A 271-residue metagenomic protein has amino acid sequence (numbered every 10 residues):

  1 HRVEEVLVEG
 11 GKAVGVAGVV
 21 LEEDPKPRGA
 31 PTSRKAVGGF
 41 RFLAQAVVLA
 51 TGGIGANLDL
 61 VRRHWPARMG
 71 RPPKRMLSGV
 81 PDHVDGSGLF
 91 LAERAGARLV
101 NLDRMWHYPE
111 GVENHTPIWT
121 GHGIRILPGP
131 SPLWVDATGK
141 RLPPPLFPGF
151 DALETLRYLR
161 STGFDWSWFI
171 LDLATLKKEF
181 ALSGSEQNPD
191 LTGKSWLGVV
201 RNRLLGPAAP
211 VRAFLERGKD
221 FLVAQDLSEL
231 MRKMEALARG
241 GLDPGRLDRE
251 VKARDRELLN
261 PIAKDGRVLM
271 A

Functional and structural regions predicted by a protein language model:
H1, V16-L21, A44-A46, A50-G53 (+4 more regions): Fold-independent oxyanion-binding glycine-rich loops and adjacent beta-strand/coil segments at enzyme active sites
H1-E5, E9-K12, D59-R63, A67 (+7 more regions): Conserved N-terminal/central alpha/beta ligand/cofactor-binding core
H1-G29, R41: Feature captures the FAD/FMN-dependent oxidoreductase FAD-binding
E4, W106-V112, E250-R254: A glycine-rich phosphate-binding loop feature that marks nucleotide/adenosyl-phosphate handling sites
V19-P25, L43, H122-P132: Acidic, His- and aromatic-enriched active-site or binding-groove loops in soluble protein domains that engage sugars
D24-T116: Glycine-rich loop(s) and the adjacent beta-strand/alpha-helix scaffold that form part
L89, A95-A236, L242: An anion/pyrophosphate-binding glycine-rich loop and adjacent beta-alpha core in soluble alpha-beta enzymes
L237, G241-A271: A glycine-rich dinucleotide-binding beta-alpha-beta segment and adjacent secondary-structure elements that constitute
